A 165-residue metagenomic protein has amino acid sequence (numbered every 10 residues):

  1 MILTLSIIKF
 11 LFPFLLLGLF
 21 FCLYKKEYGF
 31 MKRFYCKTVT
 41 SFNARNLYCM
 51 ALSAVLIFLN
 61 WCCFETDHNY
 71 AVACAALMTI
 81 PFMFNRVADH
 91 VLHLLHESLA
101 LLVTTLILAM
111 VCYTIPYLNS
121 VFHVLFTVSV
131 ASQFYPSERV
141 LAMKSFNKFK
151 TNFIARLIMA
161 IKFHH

Functional and structural regions predicted by a protein language model:
L3-E27, N43-A142, T151, A155-R156 (+1 more regions): Alpha-helical transmembrane segments and immediately adjacent membrane-interfacial amphipathic helices
M31-F42: Membrane-interfacial, low-structure loops and terminal tails that flank and connect transmembrane helices in multi-pass
M31-R33, A142-F149: Short, Lys/Arg-enriched, Gly/Pro-containing loop segments at transmembrane-helix junctions of multi-pass membrane
